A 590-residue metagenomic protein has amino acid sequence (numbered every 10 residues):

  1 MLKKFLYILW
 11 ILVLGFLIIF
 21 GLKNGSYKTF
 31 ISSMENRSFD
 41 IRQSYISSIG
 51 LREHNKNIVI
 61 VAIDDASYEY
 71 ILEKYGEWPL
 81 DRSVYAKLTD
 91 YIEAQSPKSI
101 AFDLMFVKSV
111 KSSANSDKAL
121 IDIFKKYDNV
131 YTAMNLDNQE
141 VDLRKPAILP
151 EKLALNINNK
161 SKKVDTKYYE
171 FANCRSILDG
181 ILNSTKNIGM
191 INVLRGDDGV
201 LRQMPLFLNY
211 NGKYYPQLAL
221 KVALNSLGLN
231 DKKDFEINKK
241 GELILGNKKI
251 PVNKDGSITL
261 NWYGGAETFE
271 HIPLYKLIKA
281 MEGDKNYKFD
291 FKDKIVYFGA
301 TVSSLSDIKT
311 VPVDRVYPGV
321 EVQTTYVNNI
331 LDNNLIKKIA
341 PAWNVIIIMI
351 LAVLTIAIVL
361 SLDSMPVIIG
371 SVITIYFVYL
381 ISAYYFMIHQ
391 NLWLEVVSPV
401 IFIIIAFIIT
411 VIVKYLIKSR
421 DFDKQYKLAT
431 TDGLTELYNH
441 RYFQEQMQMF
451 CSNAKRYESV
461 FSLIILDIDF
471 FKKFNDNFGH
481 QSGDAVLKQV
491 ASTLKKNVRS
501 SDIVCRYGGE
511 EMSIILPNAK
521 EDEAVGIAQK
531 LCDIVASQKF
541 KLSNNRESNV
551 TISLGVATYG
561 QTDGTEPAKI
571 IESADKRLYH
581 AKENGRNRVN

Functional and structural regions predicted by a protein language model:
K3-K248, F291-I336, A340-V345, M349-L351 (+1 more regions): Non-transmembrane functional regions of envelope-associated proteins
Y379-Y384, Q390-G433, Y442-S452, D502-I503 (+1 more regions): Signal-transducing coiled-coil linker helices
Q425-E445, L466-H480, K488: Conserved nucleotide-binding and Mg2+-coordinating catalytic segments in signaling enzymes
Q446-F478, L494, C505: Active-site-proximal structural segments of metal-dependent nucleotidyl cyclase/transferase enzymes
F471, V490, V504-Y507, M512-S513 (+1 more regions): Hydrophobic framework residues that shape the active-site pocket of cyclic nucleotide turnover catalytic cores
S482-I503, E511, K530: Active-site-proximal alpha-helical element of nucleotidyl cyclase-like catalytic domains and analogous helices
R506, V535-I552: Catalytic core regions of nucleotide second-messenger enzymes
P517, V525-A528, Y559-N590: Catalytic-core segments of nucleotide cyclases and related cyclic-nucleotide turnover enzymes
